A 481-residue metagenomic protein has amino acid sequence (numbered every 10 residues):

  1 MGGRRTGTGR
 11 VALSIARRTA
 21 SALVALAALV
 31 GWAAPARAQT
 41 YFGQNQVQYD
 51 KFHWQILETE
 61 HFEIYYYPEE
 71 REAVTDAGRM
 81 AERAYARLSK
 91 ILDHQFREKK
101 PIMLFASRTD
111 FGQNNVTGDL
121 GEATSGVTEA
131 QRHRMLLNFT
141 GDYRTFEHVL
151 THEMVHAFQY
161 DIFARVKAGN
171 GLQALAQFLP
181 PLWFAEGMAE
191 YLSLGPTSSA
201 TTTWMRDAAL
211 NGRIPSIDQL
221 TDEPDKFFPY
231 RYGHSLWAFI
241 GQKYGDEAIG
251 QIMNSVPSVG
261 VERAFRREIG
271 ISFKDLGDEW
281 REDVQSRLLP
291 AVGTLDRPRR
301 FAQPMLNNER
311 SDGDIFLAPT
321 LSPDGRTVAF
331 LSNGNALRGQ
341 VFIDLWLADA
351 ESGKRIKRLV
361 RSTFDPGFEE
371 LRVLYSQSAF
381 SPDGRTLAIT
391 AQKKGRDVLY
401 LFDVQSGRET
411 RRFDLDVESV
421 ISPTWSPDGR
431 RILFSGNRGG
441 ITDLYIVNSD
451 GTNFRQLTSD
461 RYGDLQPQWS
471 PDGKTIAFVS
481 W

Functional and structural regions predicted by a protein language model:
Q39-P181, S198-S199, D222: Juxtacatalytic substrate-recognition/specificity segment
Y41-I56, P224-F227, Q251-E369, V373-S378: Beta/coil-rich, acidic/histidine-enriched accessory regions frequently appended to metallopeptidases
I64, L88, P180-A200, R206-K274: Active-site-proximal alpha-helical
P290-D314, L347-L374, A391-Q392, L401-I421 (+4 more regions): Multi-bladed beta-propeller domains
P323-D324, P382-D383, P427-D428, P471-D472: Residue-level detector of Asp-centered blade-edge/turn motifs that repeat once per structural unit in beta-propeller
V328, L387, G429-L433, I476: Hydrophobic beta-strand positions that form the internal "hydrophobic ladder" of WD40/Gbeta-like beta-propeller blades
G334-R338, K393-R396, R438-I441: Short glycine/acidic-enriched loop and turn motifs that connect beta-strands
